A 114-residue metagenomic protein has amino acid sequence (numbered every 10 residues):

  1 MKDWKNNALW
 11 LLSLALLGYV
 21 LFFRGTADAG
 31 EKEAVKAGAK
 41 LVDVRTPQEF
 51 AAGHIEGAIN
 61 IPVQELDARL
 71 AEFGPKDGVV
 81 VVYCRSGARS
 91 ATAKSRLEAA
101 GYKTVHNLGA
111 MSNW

Functional and structural regions predicted by a protein language model:
K2-A39, P47-V79, A88-W114: Rhodanese-like catalytic fold shared by cysteine-dependent sulfurtransferases and DSP/PTP-type phosphatases
Y83: Short, surface-exposed ligand- or partner-binding patches at beta-edge/loop junctions that are enriched in aromatics
